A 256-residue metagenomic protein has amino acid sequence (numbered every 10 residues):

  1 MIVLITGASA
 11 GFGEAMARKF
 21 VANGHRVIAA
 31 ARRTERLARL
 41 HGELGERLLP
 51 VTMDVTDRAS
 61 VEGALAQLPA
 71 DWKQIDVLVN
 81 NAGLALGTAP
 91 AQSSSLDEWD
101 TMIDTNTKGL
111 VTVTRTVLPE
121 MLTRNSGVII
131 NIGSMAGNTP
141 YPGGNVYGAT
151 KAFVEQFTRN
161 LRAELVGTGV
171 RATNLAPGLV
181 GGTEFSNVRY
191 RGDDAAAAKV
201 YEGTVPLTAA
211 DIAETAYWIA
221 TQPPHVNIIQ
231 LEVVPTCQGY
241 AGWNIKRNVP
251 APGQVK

Functional and structural regions predicted by a protein language model:
S9-A10: Conserved glycine-rich cofactor-binding loop
M53-G63, L96: The beta1-alpha1 cofactor-binding region of Rossmann-like NAD(H)/NADP(H)-dependent oxidoreductases
A89-A91, S95-I103: Substrate-binding pocket helix/loop in short-chain dehydrogenase/reductase
T114, T150: Active-site helix of classical SDR
P119, A163-E164: Alpha-helical segment proximal to the catalytic Tyr-Lys
S134: Residue(s) in the substrate-gating loop at a strand-loop-helix junction that position the organic substrate next
N174-L175, D194-G242, K246: C-terminal helical subdomain
